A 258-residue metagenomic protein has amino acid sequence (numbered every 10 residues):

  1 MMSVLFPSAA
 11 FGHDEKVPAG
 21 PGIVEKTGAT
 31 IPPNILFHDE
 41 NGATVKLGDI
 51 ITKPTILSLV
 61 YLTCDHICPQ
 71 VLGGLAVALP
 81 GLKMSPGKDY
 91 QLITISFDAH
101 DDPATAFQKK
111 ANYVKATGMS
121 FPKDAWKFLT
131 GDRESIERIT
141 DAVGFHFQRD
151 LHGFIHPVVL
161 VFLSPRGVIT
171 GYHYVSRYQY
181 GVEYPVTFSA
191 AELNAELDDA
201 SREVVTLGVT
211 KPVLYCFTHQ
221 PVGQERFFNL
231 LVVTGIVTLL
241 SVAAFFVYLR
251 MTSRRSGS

Functional and structural regions predicted by a protein language model:
M1-P7: Bacterial N-terminal signal peptides
H13-G48, G73-P80: N-terminal "domain-start" segment that seeds a small globular fold
V45-L75, L92-I93, N229: Short active-site neighborhood of thiol/selenol oxidoreductases, capturing the structured segment around
L72-I136: Structural microenvironment flanking redox-active thiols in thiol-disulfide oxidoreductases
R149-L214: Extracytoplasmic/lumenal ectodomains and periplasmic regions of secretory and membrane proteins
H219-L240: Juxtamembrane/start-of-transmembrane alpha-helix segments at the extracytoplasmic/lumenal side of membrane anchors
V242-S258: Juxtamembrane interface at the cytosolic side of transmembrane helices
